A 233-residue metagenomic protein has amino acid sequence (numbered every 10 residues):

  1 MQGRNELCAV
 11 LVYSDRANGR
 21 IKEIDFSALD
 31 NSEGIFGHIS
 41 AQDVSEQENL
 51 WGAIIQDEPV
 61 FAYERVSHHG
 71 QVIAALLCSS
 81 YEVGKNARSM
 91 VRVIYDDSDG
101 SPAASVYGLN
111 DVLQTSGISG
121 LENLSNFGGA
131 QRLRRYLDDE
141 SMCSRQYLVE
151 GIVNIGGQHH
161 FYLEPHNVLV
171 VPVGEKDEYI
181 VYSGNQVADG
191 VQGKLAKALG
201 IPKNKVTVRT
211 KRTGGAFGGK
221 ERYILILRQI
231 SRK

Functional and structural regions predicted by a protein language model:
M1-K194: Extended, polar/acidic
A41, K205-K211: Beta-strand segments within the central parallel beta-sheet cores of soluble alpha/beta enzyme folds
S79, T213-G214: Single, functionally critical "micro-switch" positions that shape active/binding sites and transmembrane helices
V168-G174, G193-T207, R228-K233: Proline/glycine-anchored alpha-helix kink/cap motifs
A216-K233: Thiamine diphosphate
